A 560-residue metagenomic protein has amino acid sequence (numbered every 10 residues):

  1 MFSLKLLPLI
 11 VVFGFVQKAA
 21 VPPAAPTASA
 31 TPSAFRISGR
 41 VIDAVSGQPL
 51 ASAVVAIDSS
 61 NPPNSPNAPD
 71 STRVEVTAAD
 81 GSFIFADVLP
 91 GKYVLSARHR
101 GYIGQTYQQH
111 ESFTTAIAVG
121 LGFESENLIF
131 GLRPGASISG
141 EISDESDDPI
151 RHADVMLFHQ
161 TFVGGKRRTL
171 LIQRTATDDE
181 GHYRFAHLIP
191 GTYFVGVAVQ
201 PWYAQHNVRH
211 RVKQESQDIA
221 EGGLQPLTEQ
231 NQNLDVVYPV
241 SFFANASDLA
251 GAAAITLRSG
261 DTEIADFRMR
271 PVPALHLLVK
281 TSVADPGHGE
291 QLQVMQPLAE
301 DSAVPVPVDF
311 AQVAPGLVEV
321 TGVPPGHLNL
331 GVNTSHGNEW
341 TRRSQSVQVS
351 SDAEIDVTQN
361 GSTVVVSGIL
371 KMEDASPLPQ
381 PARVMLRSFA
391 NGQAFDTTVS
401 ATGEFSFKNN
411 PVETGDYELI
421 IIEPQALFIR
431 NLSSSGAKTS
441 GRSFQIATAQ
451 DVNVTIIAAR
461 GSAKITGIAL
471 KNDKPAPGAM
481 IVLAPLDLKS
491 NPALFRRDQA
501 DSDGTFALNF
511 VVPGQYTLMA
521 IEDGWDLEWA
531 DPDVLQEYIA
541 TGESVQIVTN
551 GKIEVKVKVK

Functional and structural regions predicted by a protein language model:
F2-K560: Long luminal/extracellular ectodomains of secretory-pathway precursor proteins
